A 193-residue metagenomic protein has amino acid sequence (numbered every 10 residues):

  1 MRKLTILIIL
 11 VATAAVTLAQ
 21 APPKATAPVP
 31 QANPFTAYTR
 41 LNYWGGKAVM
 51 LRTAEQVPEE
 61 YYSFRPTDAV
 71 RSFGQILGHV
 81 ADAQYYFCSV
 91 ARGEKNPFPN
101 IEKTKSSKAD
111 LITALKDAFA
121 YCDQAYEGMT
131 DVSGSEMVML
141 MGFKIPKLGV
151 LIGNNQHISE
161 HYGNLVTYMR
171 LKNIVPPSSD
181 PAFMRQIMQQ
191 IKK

Functional and structural regions predicted by a protein language model:
M1-T26: Bacterial Sec-dependent N-terminal signal peptides
A21-W44: Short N-terminal segments immediately surrounding and downstream of signal-peptide cleavage
R40-W44, A48-L51, Y61-P99, L140-K193: Short, contiguous alpha-helical
V49, T53-A54, C88, A118-Y126: Well-ordered alpha-helical scaffold segments within catalytic/enzyme domains
Q56-Y62, Y126-S135, L171-P177: Surface-exposed helix-capping loop/turn segments at secondary-structure junctions
F98-S106: Polybasic, low-complexity association/targeting segments
S106-M139, I145-H161: Acidic/histidine-rich alpha-helical segments that form the ligand environment of transition-metal centers
